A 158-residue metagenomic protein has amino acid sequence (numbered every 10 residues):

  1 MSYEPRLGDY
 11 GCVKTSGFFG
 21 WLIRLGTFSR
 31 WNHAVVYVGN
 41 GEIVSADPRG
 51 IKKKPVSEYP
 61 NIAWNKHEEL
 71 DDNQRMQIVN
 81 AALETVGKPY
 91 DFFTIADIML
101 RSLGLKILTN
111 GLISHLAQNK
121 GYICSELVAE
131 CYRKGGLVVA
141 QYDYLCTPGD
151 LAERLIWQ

Functional and structural regions predicted by a protein language model:
M1-Q158: Cysteine-nucleophile amide-bond enzymes
